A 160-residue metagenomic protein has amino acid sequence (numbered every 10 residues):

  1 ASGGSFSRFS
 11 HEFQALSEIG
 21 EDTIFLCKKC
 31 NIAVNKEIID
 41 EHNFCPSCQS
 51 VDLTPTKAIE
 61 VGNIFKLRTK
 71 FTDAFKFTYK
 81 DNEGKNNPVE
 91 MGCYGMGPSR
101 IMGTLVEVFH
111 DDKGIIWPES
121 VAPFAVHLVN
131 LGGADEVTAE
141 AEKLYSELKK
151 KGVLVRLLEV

Functional and structural regions predicted by a protein language model:
A1-V160: NTP/phosphate- and nucleic-acid-binding module
